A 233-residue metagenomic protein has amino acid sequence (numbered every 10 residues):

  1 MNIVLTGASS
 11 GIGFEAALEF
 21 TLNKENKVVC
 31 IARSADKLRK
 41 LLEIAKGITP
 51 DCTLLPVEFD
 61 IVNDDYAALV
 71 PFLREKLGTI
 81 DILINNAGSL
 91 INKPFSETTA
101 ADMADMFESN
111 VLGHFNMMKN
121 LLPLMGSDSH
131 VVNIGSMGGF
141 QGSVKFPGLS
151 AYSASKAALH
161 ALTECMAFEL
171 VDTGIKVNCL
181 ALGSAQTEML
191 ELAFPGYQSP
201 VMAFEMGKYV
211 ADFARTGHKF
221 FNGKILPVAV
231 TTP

Functional and structural regions predicted by a protein language model:
S9-G11: Conserved glycine-rich cofactor-binding loop
E25-L41: Conserved glycine-rich Rossmann-like NAD(P)H-binding loop of the short-chain dehydrogenase/reductase
I48-D64: Rossmann-fold cofactor-recognition segment
N86-N92: Conserved NAD(P)H cofactor-binding loop of Rossmann-fold oxidoreductase domains
P94-F95, D102-A104: Substrate-binding pocket helix/loop in short-chain dehydrogenase/reductase
H130-A158, T163-E164, F168-V171, S184: Catalytic loop of short-chain dehydrogenase/reductase
C179-L180, P195-P233: C-terminal helical subdomain
